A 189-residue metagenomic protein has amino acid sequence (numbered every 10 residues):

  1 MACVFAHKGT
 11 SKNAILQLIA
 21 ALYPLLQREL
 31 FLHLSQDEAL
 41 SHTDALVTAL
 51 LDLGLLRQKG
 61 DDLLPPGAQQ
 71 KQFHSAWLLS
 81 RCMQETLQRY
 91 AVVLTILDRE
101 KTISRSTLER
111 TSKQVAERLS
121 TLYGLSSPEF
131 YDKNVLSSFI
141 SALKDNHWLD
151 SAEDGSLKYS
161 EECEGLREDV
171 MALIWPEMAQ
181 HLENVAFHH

Functional and structural regions predicted by a protein language model:
M1-H189: Membrane-interfacial terminal anchoring regions of lipid-handling membrane enzymes
